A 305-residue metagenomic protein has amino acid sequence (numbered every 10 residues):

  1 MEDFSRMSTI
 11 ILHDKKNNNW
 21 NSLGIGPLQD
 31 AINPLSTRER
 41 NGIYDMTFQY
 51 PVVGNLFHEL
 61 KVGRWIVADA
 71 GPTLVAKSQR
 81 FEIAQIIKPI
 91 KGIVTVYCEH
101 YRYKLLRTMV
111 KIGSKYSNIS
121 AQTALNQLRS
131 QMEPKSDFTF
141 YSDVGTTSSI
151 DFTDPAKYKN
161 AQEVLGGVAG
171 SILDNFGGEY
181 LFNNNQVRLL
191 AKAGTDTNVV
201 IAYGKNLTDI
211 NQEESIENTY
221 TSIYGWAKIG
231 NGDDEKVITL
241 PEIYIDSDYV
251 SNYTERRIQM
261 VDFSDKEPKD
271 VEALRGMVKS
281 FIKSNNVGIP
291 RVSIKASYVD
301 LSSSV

Functional and structural regions predicted by a protein language model:
M1-N126, S136: Beta-strand-rich assembly/attachment modules of structural machines
H13, Q49-P51, D69-G71, A84 (+11 more regions): A structural detector for beta-sheet-dominated domains
W20-L28, K77-A84, N198-K205, K236-I245: Short amphipathic beta-strand/extended segments with alternating polar/hydrophobic composition
I32-H58, T208-V305: An acidic/polar, Gly/Ser/Thr-rich interaction patch typically located in mid-to-C-terminal regions of proteins
R38, T73, I86-K88, S130 (+5 more regions): Generic marker of residues within folded, mature protein domains
E59-W65, Y158-A161, G204, V305: Glycine-centered loop/turn motifs
G63-W65, G177, S222: Short, acidic/polar N-cap/turn motifs at the starts of alpha helices
I93, Y97-E217: Charged- and aromatic-enriched interaction segments used to assemble and dock large macromolecular complexes
